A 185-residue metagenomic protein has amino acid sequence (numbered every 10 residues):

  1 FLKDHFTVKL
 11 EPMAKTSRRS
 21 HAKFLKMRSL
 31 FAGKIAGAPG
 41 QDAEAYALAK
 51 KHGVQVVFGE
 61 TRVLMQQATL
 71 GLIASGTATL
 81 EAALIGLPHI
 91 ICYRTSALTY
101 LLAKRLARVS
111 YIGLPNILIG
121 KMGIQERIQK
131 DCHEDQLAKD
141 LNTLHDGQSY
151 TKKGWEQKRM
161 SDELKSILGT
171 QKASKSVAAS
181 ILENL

Functional and structural regions predicted by a protein language model:
F1-L185: Nucleotide-activated sugar donor-binding and catalytic core shared by glycosyltransferases and related lipid-linked
